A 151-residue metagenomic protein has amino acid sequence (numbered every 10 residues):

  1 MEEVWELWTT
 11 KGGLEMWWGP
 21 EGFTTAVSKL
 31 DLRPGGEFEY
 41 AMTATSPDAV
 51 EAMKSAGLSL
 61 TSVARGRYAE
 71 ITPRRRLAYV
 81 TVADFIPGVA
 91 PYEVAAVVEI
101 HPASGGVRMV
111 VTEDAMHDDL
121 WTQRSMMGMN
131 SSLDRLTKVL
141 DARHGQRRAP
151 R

Functional and structural regions predicted by a protein language model:
M1-E2, L30-G35, A69-R76, E99-R108 (+1 more regions): A short, structured loop/turn motif at beta-sheet edges
M1-T25, K29: Hydrophobic ligand-binding cavity/cleft-lining segments
V4, L14, F38-Y40, Y68 (+4 more regions): Hydrophobic pocket/interface hotspot
G19, T43, V82, T112 (+1 more regions): Surface loops and adjacent helix of pleckstrin homology
G22-T24, T61, P91-E93: Short solvent-exposed loop/turn micro-motifs enriched in small/polar/acidic residues
A26-V82: Glycine-rich portal/gate segments that line the openings of hydrophobic small-molecule binding cavities
A69-E70, A78-N130: Beta-strand/loop substructures that line and gate deep hydrophobic ligand-binding cavities in soluble
K138-R151: Short, highly charged C-terminal tails/helix-capping segments
